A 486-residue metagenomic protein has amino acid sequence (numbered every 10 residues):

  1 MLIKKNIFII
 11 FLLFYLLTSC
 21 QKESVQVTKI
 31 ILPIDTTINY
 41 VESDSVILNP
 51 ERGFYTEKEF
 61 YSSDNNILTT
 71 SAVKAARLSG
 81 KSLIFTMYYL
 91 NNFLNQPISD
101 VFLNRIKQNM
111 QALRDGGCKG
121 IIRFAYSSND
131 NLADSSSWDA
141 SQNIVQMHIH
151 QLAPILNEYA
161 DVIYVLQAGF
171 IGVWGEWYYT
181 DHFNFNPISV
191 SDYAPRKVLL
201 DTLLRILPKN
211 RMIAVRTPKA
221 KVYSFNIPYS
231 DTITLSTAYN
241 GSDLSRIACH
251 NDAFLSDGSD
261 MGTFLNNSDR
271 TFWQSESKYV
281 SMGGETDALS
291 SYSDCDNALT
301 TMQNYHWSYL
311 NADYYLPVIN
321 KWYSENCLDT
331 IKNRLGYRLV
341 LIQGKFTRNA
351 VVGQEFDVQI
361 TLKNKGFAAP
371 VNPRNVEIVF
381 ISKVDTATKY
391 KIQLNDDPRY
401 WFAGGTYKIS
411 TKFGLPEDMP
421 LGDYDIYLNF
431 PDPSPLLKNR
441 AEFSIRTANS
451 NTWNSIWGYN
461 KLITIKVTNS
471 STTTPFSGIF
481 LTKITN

Functional and structural regions predicted by a protein language model:
N6-L16: Sec-dependent N-terminal signal peptides
L17-N39: Bacterial Sec-dependent N-terminal signal peptides
V27, K332-N486: Extracellular/luminal regions of secreted and cell-surface proteins that mediate adhesion/ECM remodeling
T69-N131, Q142-V145, L207-R211: Aromatic-lined substrate-binding rim segments of carbohydrate-active enzymes
V101-K119, S137-Q167, D192-I206: An active-site-proximal structural segment forming one wall of the substrate-binding cleft that immediately precedes
I121-L132, L152-V190: Active-site groove signature of glycoside hydrolases
V165-G169, E176, T180-Y315: Catalytic-core regions of glycoside hydrolase
D294-F346: Catalytic cores of secreted or luminal carbohydrate-active enzymes
